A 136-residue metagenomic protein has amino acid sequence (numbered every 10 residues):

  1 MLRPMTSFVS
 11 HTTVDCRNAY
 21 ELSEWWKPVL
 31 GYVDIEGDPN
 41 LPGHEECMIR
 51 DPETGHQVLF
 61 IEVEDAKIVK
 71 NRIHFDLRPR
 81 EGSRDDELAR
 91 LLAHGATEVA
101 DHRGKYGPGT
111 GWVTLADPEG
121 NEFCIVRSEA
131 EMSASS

Functional and structural regions predicted by a protein language model:
L2-V14, E36-D38, M48-D51, G55-I61 (+1 more regions): Vicinal oxygen chelate
V9, K70-D76: Eukaryotic phosphotyrosine signaling hubs
T13-D15, D76-R80: Short hydrophobic/aromatic beta-strand micro-patches that form the beta-sheet surface supporting nucleotide- or nucleic
Y20-V33, L91-G95: Amphipathic alpha-helical segments
E21-S23, G82-E87: Short, conserved charged micro-motifs
